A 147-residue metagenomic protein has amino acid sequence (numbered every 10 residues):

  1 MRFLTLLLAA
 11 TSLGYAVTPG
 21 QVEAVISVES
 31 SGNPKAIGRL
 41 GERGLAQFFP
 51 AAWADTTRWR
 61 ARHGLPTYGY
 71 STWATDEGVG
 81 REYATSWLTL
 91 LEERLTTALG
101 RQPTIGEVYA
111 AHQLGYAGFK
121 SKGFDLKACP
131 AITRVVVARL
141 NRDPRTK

Functional and structural regions predicted by a protein language model:
F3-S12: Sec-dependent N-terminal signal peptides
Y15-A16, N141: Terminal targeting/leader modules
V17-N33, F48, A84-T85, G106-Y116: Short, functionally critical alpha-helical segments immediately adjacent to catalytic or ligand/cofactor-binding
P34-A36, T56-T57: Activation segment
I37-Q47: Glycine-rich catalytic cores of cysteine/serine-nucleophile enzymes that process amide/ester linkages in cell-envelope
P50, A54-G106, Q113-F119: Alpha-helical segment that forms one wall of the substrate-binding/catalytic cleft in peptidoglycan-active domains
P103-K147: Catalytic and substrate-binding regions of cell-wall glycan-acting enzymes that process beta-1,4-linked
